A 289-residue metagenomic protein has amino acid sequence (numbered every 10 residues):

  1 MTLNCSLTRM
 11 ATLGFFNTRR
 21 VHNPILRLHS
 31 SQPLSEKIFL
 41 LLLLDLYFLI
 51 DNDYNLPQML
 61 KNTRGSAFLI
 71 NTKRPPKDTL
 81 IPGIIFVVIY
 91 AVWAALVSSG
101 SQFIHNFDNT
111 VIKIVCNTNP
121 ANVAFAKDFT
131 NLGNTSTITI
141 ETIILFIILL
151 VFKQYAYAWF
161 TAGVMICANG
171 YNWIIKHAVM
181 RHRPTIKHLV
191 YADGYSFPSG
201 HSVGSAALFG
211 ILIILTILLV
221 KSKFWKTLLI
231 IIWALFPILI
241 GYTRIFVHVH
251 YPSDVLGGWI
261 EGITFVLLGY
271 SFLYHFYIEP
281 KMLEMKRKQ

Functional and structural regions predicted by a protein language model:
P57-T137, H177-V179, R183-L189: N-terminal transmembrane-helix/juxtamembrane module of multi-pass inner/ER membrane proteins
R64, T72-P76, H188-Q289: Membrane-embedded catalytic cores of phosphoryl/pyrophosphoryl-handling enzymes
D78-I85, A156-V164, W225-I232: Alpha-helical transmembrane segments of integral membrane proteins
A91-W93, A168-N172, L235-R244: Aromatic-anchored segments of alpha-helical transmembrane domains
H105, T142, Q154-S222: Membrane-interface loops
G133-L150, T216: Hydrophobic alpha-helical transmembrane segments
